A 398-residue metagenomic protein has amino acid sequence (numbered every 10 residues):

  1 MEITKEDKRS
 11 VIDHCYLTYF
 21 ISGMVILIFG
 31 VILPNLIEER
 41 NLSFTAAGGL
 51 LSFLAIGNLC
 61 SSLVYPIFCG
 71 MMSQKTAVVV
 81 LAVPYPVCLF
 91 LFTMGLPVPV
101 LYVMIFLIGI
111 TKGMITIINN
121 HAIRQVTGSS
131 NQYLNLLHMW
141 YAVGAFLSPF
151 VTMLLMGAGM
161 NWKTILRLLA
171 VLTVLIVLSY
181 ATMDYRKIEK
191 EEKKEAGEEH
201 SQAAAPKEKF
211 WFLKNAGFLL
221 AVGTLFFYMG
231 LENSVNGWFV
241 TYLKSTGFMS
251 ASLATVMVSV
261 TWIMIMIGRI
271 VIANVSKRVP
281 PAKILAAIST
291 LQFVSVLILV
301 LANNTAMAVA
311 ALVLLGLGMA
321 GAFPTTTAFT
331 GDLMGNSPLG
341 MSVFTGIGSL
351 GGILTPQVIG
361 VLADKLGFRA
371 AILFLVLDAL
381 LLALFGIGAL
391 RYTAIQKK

Functional and structural regions predicted by a protein language model:
M1-R9, E189-A221: Juxtamembrane intracellular "pre-TM" segments in multi-pass secondary transporters
F29-G30, N215-I267: Extracytoplasmic gate region of multi-pass secondary transporters
N41, S73, M94-P99, G128 (+3 more regions): Helix-breaking motifs and short loop linkers at transmembrane-helix boundaries and internal kinks in secondary membrane
C60-P99: Conserved MFS/SLC helix-loop-helix module at the cytosolic interface between two early adjacent transmembrane helices
S61-S73, G268-P280, A363-D364: Helix-to-loop junctions at the C-terminal end of transmembrane segments in multipass secondary transporters
M104-W140: Cytoplasmic helix-loop-helix junction between adjacent transmembrane helices in 12-TM secondary transporters
S130, N135-I188, Y228: Helix-loop-helix hairpin linking two adjacent transmembrane segments in secondary transporters
V279-T326: C-terminal transmembrane helical hairpin of 12-TM major facilitator-type secondary transporters
